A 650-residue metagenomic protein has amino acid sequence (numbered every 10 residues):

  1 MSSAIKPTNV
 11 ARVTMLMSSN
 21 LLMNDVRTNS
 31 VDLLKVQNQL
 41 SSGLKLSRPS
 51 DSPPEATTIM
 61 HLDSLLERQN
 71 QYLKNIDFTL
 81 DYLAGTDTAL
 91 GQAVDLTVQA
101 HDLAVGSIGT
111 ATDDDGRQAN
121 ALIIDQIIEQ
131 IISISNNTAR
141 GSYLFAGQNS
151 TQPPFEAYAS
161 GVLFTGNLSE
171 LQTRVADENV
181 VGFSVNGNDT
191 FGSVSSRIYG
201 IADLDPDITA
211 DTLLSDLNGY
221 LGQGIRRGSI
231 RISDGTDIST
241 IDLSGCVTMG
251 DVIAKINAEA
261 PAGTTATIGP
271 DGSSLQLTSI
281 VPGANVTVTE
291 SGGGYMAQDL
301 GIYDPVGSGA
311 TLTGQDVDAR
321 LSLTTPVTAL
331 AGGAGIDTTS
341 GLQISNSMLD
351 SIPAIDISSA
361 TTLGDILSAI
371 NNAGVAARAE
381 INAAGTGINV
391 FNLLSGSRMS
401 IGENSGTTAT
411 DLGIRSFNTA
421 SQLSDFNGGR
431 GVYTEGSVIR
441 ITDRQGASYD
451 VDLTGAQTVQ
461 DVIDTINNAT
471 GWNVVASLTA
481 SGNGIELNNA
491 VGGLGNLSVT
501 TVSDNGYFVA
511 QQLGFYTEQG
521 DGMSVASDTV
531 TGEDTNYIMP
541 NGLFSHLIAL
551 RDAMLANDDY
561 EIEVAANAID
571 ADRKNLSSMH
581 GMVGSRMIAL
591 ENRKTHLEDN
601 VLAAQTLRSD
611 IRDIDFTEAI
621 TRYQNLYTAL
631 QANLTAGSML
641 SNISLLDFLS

Functional and structural regions predicted by a protein language model:
M1-E156, V181, V247, D251-A254 (+10 more regions): Amphipathic alpha-helical polymerization modules
N20, S47, P53, T151-Q152 (+20 more regions): A broad, structure-centric signal for solvent-exposed, well-ordered loop/edge residues that line or flank functional
H101-A210, T265-S291, A379-N404, V475-D504 (+4 more regions): Amphipathic alpha-helical coiled-coil/heptad-repeat segments
G109-A111, N179, S184-R227, R231-C246 (+11 more regions): Polar, low-complexity tracts enriched in small residues
T165, R174-V175, Q223-G224, G335-D337 (+1 more regions): Extracellular/periplasmic catalytic domains that process cell-envelope and extracellular macromolecules
S233-G235, T265-P353, S358, A376-R378 (+3 more regions): Acidic, small/polar residue-enriched beta-strand/turn segments
